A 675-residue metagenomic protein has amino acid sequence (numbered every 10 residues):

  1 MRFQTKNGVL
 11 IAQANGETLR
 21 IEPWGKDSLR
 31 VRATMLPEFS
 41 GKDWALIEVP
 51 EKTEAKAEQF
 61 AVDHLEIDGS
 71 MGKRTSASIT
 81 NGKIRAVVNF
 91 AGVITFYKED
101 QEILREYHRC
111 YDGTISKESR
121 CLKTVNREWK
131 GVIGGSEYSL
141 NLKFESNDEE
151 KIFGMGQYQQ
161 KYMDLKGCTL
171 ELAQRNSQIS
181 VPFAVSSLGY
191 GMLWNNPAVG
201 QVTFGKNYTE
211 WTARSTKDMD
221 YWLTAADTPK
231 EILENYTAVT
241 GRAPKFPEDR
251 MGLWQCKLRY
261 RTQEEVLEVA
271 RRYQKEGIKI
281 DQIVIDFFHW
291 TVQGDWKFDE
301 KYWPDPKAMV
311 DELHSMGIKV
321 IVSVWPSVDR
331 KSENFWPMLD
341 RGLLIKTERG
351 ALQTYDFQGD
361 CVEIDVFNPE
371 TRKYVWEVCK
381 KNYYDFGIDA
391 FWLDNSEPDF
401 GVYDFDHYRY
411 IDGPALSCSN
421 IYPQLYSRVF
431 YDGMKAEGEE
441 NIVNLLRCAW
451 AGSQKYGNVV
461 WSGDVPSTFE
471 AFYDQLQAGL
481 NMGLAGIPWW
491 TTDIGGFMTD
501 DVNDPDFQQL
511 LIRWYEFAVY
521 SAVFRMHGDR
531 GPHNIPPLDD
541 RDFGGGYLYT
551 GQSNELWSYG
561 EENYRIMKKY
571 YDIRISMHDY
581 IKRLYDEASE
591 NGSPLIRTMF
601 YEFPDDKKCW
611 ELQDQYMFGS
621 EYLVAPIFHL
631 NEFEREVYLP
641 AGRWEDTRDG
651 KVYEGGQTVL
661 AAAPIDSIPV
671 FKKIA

Functional and structural regions predicted by a protein language model:
M1-D249, C256-L258, E265-R271, Q282 (+5 more regions): N-terminal accessory segment at the very beginning of proteins
T5-T18, E22, G277, S315-G317 (+3 more regions): Carbohydrate-binding surfaces of carbohydrate-active enzymes
G8, T18, T169-L172, I179-V181 (+13 more regions): Generic recognition of flexible, low-complexity loop/linker segments
A14, N176-S177, V185, R214 (+24 more regions): Active-site-proximal structural scaffolding
L36, K52-E54, E106, K117-E118 (+3 more regions): Aromatic- and carboxylate-enriched substrate-binding clefts and catalytic-loop regions of carbohydrate-active enzymes
D43-H64, K346, T647-S667: Solvent-exposed beta-strand/loop surfaces of large extracellular or lumenal domains
L188-Y190, P197-V199, T228, L258-Y260 (+17 more regions): Short, glycine-/Ser/Thr-/acidic-enriched flexible segments
